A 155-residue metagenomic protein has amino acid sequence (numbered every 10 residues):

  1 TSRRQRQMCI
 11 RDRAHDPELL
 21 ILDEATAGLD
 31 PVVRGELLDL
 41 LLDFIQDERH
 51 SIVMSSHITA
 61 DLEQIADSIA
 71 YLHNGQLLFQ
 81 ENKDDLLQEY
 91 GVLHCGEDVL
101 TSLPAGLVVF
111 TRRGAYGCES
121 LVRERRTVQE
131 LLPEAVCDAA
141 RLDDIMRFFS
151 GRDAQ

Functional and structural regions predicted by a protein language model:
T1-R6, I10: Single conserved hydrophobic/aromatic residue that forms the stacking wall/gate of nucleotide- or nucleobase-binding
A14-E18: A short, proline-enriched helix->beta-strand linker immediately N-terminal to the Walker B motif in ABC-type P-loop
L20-E24: Catalytic Walker B motif of ABC-type/P-loop ATPase nucleotide-binding domains
T26-A27, T59: Short loop immediately C-terminal to the Walker-B catalytic DE motif in ABC-type ATPase nucleotide-binding domains
P31-V33: Helix N-cap at the start of a conserved alpha-helix in ABC-type nucleotide-binding domains
Q80-E81: ABC ATPase "signature
V108-Q155: C-terminal coupling/interaction segments
